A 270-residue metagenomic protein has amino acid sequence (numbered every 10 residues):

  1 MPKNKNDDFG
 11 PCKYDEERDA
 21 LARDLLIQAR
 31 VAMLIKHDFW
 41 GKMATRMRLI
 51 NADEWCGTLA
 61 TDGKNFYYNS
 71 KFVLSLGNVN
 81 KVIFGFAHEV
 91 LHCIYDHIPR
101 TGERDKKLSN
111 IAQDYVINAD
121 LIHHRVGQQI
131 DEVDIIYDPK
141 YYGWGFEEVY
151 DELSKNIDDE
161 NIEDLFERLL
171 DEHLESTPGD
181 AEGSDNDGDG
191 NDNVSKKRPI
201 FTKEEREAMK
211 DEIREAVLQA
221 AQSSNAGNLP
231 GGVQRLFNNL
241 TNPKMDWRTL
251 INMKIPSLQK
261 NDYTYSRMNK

Functional and structural regions predicted by a protein language model:
M1-V82, F86, V90-G127: Basic/hydrophobic alpha-helical interface regions
A119-K270: Negatively charged
